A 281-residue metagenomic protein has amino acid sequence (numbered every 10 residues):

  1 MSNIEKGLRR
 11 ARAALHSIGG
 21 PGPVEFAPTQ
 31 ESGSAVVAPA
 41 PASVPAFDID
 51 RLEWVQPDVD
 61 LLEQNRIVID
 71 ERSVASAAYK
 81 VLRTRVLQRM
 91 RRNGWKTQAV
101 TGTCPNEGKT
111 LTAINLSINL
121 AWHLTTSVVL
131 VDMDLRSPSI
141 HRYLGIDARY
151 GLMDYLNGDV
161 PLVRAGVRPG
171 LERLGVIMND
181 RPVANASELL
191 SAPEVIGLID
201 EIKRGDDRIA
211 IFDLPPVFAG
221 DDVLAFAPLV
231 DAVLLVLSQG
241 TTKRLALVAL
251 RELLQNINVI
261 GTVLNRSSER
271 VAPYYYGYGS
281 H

Functional and structural regions predicted by a protein language model:
M1-H281: P-loop NTP-binding module
